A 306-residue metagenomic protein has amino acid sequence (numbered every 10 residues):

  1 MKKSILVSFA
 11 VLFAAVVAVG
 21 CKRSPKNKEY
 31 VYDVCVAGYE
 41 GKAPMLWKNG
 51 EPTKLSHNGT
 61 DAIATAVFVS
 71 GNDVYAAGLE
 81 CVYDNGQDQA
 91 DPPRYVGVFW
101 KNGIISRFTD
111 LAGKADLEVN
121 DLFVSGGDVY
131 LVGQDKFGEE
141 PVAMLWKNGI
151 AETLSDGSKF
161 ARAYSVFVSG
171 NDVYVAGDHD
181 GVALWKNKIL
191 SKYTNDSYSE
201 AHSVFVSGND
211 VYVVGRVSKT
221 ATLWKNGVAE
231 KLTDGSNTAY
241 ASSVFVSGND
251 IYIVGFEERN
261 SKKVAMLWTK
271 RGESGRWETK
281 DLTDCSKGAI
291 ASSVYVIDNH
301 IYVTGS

Functional and structural regions predicted by a protein language model:
M1-F9: Bacterial N-terminal signal peptides that target proteins for export
V17-G20: C-terminal motif of bacterial Sec signal peptides marking the signal peptidase cleavage site
K22-S24: Bacterial signal peptide processing site
N27-S306: Residue-level hotspots at or immediately adjacent to binding/recognition sites across diverse folds
